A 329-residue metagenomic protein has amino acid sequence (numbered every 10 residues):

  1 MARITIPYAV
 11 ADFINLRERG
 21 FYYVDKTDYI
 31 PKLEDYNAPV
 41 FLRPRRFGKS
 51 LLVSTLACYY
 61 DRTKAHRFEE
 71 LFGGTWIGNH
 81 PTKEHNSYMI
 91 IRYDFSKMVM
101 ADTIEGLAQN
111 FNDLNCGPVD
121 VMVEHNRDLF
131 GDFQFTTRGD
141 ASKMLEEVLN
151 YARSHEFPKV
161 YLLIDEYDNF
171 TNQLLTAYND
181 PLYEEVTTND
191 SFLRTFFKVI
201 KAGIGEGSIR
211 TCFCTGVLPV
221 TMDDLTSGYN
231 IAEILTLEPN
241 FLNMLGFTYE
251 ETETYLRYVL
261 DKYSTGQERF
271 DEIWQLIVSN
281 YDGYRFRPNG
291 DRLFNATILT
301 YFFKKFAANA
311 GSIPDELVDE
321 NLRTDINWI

Functional and structural regions predicted by a protein language model:
M1-Y60, E69-I77: Walker A/P-loop-proximal flanking segment of P-loop NTPase domains
I14, D61-M122: P-loop NTPase motor core
L56-C58, A108-N110, T176-Y183, D224-P239 (+3 more regions): Short secondary-structure boundary/capping segments
G106, G131-L149: Short glycine-rich substrate-engagement loop in P-loop NTPases that contacts/grips substrate
E147-H155, L182-R210: Substrate-engagement module of ASCE P-loop NTPases
F157-V186: Conserved P-loop NTPase "ATPase switch" module shared by AAA+ and STAND
L163-D165, R194-F196, R210-V217: Structural recognition of the conserved hydrophobic beta-strand(s) that form the central parallel beta-sheet of P-loop
T221-G228, L235-K304: Amphipathic alpha-helical segments of the small helical/lid subdomains adjacent to P-loop NTPase cores
